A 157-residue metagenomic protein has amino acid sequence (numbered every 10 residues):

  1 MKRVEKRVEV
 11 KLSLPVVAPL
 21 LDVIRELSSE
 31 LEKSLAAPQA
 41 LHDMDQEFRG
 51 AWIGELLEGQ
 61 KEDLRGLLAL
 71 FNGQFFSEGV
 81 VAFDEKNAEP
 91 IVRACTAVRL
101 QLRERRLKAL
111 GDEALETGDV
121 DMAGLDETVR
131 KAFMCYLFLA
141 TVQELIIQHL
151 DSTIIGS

Functional and structural regions predicted by a protein language model:
M1-L64, A69-G73: Core of compact, soluble alpha-helical bundle domains
V10, G50-L57, E78-R93, L125-A132: Short, charged/polar micro-motifs that form catalytic or ligand-binding hotspots
P15, P19-E26, G59-E62, G66 (+6 more regions): Charged, amphipathic alpha-helical oligomerization/scaffolding segments
S29-E32, A36, A69-N72, F76 (+3 more regions): Charged/polar positions within long, soluble alpha-helices
M44, G66-F83, A114-E127: Short, charged/polar, low-complexity loop and linker segments that flank or interrupt alpha-helical bundles
V81-D112, T117: Hydrophobic/aromatic-rich, well-ordered segments within soluble, folded domains that form packed cores
L125-S157: Helix-rich interaction surfaces within compact, conserved domain-sized segments that mediate assembly or partner
